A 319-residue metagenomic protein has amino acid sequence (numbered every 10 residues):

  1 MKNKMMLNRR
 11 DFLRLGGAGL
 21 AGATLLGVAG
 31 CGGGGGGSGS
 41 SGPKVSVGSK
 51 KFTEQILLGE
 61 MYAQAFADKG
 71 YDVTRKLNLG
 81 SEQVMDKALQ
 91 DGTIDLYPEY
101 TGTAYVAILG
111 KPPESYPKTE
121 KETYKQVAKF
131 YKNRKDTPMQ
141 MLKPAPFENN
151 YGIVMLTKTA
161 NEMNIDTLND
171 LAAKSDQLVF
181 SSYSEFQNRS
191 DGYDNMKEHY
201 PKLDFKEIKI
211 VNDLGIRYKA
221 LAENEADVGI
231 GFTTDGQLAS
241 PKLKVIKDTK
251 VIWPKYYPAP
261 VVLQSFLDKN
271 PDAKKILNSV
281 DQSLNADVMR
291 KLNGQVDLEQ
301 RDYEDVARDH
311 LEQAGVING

Functional and structural regions predicted by a protein language model:
M1-D11, G16-A29: N-terminal secretory signal peptides
V28-S41: Bacterial lipoprotein signal-peptidase II cleavage site
S41-E54, D72-K76, D176-S182: Short, well-ordered beta-strand elements
G42-V45, Q64, Y71-D72, I94-L96 (+6 more regions): Metal- and O2-centered redox machinery and metal/ROS homeostasis
T53, K76-K87, S184, E207-K219: Short helix-initiation/N-cap motifs at beta->coil->alpha
I56-L58, V73-A88, T93-Y100: Extracytoplasmic small-molecule ligand-binding "clamshell" domains of the periplasmic binding protein/Venus flytrap
E60, Q64-D68, Q83-I94, G110-K111 (+2 more regions): Short helices/loops that flank or line small-molecule/ion binding pockets
G102-D194, E198, K202-N212, D227 (+5 more regions): Contiguous mixed-secondary-structure segments that line small-molecule binding/active-site clefts of soluble domains
